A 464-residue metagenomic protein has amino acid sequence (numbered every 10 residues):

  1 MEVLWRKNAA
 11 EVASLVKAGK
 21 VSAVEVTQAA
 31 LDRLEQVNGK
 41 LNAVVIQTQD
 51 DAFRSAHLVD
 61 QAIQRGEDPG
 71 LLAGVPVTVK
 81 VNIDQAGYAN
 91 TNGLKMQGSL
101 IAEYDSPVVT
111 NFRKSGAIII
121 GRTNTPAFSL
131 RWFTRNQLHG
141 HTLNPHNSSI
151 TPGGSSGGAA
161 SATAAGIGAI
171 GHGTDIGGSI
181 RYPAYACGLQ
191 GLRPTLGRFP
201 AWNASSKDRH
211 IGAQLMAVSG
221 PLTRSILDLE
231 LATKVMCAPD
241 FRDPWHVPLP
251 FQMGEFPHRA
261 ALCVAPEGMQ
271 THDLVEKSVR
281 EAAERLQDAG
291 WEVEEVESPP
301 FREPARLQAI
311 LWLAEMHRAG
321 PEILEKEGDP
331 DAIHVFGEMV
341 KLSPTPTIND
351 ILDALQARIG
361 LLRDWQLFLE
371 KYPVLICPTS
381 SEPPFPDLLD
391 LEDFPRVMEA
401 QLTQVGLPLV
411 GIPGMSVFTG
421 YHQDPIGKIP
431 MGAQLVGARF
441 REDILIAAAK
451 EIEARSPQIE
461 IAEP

Functional and structural regions predicted by a protein language model:
M1-F53, D288-G290, I461-P464: An N-terminal boundary/leader segment
G19, A30, G74, K114 (+4 more regions): Glycine-rich, small-residue loops and helix-cap segments that act as flexible hinges at active-site edges
K20-Q28, H57-Q61, L274-E297, G320-P330 (+1 more regions): Acyltransferase
A52, A62-Q137: Acidic/His- and Gly-rich active-site-bordering loop/insert found across diverse amide/peptide-bond hydrolases
L72-N92, P257-C263, L311-Q366, S416-G432: Short helix-loop capping/hinge segments that flank enzyme active sites or metal/cofactor-binding pockets
N90-S99, H272-D273, F385-D393: Glycine/threonine-rich flexible loop motifs
Y104-T233, P408-Y421, I429-Q434: Short glycine/serine-rich loop segments
R193-K277, E281, S456-P464: A short helix-breaking turn/cap at a secondary-structure junction
